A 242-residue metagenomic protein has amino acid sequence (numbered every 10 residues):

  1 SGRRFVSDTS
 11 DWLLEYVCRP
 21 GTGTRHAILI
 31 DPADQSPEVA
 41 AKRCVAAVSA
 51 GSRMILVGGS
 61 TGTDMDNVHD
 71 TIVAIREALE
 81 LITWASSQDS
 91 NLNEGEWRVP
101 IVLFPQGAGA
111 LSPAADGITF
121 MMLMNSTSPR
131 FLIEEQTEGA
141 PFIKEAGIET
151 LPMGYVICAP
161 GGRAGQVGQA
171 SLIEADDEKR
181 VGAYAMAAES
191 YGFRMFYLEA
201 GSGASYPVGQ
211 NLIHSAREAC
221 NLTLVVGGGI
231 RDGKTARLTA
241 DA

Functional and structural regions predicted by a protein language model:
R3-A40: N-terminal basic/disordered segments at the start of proteins
R3-F5, G228, A242: Proteins with a high burden of low-complexity, intrinsically disordered sequence enriched in S/T/G/P/A and R, requiring
R25, P32-W97, P105-L224, R231-A242: Alpha/beta enzyme core
V102: General small-molecule cofactor/ligand-binding pocket signal
